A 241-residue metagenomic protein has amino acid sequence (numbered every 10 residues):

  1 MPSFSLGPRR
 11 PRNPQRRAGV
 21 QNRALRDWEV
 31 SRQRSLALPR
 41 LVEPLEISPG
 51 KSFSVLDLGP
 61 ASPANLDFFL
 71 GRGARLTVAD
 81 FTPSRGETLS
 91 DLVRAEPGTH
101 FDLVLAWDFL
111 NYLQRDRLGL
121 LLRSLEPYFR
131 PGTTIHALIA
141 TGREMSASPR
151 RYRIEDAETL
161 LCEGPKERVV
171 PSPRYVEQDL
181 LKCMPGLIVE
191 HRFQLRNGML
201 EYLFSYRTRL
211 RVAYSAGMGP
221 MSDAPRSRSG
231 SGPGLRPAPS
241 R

Functional and structural regions predicted by a protein language model:
P2-L45, S52-V55, P60-A95, T134-R241: Class I (Rossmann-like) S-adenosyl-L-methionine-dependent methyltransferase catalytic domain, capturing the SAM-binding
N65, R117-L118: Residues at alpha-helix caps and immediate loop-helix transition turns in enzyme cores, especially N- and C-cap
V104-L105: Hydrophobic beta-strand segment of the Class I
F109: Hydrophobic adenine-recognition pocket in adenosine-nucleotide-binding enzymes
Y112: A short His-aromatic
G119-T134: A short glycine-rich, Lys/Arg-flanked "PGG" loop and its adjoining helix->strand segment in the class I
